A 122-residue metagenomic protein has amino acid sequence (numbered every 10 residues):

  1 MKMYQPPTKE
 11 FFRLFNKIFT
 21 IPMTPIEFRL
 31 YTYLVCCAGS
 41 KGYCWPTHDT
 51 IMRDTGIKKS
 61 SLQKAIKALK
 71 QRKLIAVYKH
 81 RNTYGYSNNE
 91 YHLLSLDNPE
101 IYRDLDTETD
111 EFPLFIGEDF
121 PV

Functional and structural regions predicted by a protein language model:
M1-V122: Electropositive, intrinsically flexible nucleic-acid-contacting patches
